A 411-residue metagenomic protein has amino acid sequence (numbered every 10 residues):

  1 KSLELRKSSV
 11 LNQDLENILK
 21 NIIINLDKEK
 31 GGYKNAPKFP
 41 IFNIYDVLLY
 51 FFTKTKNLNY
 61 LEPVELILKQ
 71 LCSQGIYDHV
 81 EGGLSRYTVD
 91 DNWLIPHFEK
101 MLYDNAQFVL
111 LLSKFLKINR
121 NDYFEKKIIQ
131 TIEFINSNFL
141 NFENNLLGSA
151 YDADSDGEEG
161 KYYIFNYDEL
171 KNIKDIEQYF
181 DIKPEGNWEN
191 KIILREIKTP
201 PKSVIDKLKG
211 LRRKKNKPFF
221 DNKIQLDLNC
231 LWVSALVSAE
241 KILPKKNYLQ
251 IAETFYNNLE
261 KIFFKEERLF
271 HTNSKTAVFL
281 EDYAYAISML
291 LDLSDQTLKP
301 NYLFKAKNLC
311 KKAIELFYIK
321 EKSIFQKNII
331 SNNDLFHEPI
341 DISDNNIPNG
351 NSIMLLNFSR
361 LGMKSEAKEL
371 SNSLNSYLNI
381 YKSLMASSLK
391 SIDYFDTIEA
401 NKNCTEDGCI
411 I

Functional and structural regions predicted by a protein language model:
K1-I411: Glycan-recognition and catalytic cores of secretory/periplasmic carbohydrate-active enzymes
